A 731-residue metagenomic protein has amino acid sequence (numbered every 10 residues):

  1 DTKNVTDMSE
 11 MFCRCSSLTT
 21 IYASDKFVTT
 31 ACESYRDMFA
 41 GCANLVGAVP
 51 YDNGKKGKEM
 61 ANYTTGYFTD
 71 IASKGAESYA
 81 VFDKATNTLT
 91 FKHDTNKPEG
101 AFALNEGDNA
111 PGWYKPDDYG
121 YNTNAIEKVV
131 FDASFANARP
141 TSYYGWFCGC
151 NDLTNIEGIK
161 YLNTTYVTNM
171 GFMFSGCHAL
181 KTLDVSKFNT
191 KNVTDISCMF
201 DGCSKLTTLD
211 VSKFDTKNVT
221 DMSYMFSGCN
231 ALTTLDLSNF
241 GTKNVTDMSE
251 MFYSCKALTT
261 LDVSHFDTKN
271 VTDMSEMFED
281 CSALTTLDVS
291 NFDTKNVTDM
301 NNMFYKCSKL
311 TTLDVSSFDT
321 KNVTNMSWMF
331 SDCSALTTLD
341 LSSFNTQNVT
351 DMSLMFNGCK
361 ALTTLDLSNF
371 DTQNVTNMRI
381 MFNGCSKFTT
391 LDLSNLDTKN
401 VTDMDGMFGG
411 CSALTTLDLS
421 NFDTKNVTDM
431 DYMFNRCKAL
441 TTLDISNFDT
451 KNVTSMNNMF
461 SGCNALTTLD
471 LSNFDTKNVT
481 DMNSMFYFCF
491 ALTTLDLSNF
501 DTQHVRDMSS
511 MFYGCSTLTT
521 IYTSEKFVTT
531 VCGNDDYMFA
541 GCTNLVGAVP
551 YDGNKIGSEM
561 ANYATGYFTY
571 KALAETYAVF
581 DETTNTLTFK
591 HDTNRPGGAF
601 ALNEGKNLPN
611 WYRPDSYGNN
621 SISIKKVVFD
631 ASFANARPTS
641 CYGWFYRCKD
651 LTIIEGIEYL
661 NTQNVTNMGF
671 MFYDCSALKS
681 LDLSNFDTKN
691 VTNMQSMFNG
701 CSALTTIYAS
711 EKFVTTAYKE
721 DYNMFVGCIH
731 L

Functional and structural regions predicted by a protein language model:
D1-L731: Negatively charged
